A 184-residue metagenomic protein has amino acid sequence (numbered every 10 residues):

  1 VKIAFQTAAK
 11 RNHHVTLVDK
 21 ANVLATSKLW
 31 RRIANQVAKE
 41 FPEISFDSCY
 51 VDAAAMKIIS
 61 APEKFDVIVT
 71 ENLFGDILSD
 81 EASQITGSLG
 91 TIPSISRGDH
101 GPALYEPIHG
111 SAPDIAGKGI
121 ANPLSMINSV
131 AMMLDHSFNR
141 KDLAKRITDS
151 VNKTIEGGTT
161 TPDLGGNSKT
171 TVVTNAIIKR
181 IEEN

Functional and structural regions predicted by a protein language model:
V1-D52, K64: Glycine-rich phosphate/diphosphate-binding loop of Rossmann-like nucleotide-binding domains
V1-K10, V15, A21-V23, R146 (+1 more regions): Glycine-rich phosphate/pyrophosphate-binding loop and the adjoining helix
L24-K28, K141, T171: Loop/helix-junction capping segments adjacent to catalytic residues or to phosphate/diphosphate-binding pockets
Q36, S83, S88-L89, N139 (+3 more regions): Alpha-helix boundary/interfacial micro-motifs
E43, S60-F65, K179, E183-N184: A glycine- and small/hydrophobic-rich beta-loop-beta segment that serves as a flexible "lid/hinge" or phosphate-binding
I58-G158: Glycine-rich phosphate/nucleotide-binding loop
